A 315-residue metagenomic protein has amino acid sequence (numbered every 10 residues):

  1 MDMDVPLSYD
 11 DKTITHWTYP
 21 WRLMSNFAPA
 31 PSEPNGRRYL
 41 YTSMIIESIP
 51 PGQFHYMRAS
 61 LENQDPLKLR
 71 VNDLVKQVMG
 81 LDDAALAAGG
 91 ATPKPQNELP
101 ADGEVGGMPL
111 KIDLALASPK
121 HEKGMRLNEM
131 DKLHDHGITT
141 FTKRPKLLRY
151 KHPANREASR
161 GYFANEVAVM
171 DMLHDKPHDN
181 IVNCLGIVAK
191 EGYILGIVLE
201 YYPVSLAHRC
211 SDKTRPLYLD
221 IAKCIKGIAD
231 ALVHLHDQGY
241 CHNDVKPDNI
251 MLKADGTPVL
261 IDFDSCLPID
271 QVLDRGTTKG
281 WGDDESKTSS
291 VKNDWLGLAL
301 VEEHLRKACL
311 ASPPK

Functional and structural regions predicted by a protein language model:
P29-F54: Short, hydrophobic/proline-enriched secondary-structure or compact coil segments at domain edges
P50-L81, A85-M172: ATP-binding glycine-rich loop module of kinase domains
K146-A154, A158-R160, H174, V182-L219: Conserved structural core of kinase catalytic domains
G161, A254-K315: C-lobe/activation-segment region of protein kinase-like
C224-I225: Activation segment signature within eukaryotic-like protein kinase domains
I228-L235: Conserved hydrophobic alpha-helix
H236-K253: Catalytic-loop of the protein kinase fold
